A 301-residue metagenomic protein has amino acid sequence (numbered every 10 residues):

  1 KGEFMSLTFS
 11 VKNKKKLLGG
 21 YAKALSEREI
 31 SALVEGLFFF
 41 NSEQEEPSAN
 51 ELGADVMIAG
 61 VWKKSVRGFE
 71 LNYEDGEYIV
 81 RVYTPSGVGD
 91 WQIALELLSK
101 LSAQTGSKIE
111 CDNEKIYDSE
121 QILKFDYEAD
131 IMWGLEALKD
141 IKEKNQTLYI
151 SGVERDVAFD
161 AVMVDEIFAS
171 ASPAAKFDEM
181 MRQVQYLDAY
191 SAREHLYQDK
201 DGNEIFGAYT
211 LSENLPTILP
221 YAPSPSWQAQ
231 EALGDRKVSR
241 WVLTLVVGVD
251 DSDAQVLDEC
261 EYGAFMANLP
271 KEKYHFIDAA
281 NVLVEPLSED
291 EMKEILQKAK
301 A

Functional and structural regions predicted by a protein language model:
G2-G53, K142-A169, E294-A301: Short, extreme N-terminal segment that most often corresponds to the first beta-strand
F4-S6, S102-G106, Y190-S191: A short, compositionally biased
R28-G89, I218, L243, S252: Short, intrinsically disordered low-complexity segments
L37, N41, T105, N145 (+5 more regions): Short, flexible helical or helix-coil boundary motifs
D90-K115: Acidic, low-complexity cytosolic segments
C111-I131: Short, highly charged C-terminal tails/helix-capping segments
K124-V246: Aromatic/basic-lined ligand-recognition segments that form π-stacking hydrophobic pockets flanked by Lys/Arg to engage
L233-A301: Extended, charged low-complexity segments that frequently continue into or abut oligomerization scaffolds
